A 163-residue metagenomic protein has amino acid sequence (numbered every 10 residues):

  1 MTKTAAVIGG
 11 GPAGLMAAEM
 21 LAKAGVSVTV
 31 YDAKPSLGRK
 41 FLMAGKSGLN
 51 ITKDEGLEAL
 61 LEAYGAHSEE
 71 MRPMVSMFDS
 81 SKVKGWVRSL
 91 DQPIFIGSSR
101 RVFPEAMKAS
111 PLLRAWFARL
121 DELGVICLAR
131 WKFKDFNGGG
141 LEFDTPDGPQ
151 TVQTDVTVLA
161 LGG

Functional and structural regions predicted by a protein language model:
K3-V30: N-terminal Rossmann-like FAD-binding beta1-loop-alpha1 element of flavoenzymes
G10-G11, D32-K34, G45-K46, K53-D54 (+3 more regions): Fold-independent oxyanion-binding glycine-rich loops and adjacent beta-strand/coil segments at enzyme active sites
A22-K46: Glycine-rich FAD pyrophosphate-binding loop
V26, Q92, V125: Short phosphate-binding/catalytic loops that engage adenosine nucleotides
K46-I96: Glycine-rich active-site loop/strand segments that organize a redox cofactor
A66-M71, R88-R114, T154-V156, A160-G162: Helix-loop-beta segment of a Rossmann-like dinucleotide-binding subdomain
S110-P111, W116-G163: Predominantly flavin-linked oxidoreductase catalytic cores and closely associated redox partners
